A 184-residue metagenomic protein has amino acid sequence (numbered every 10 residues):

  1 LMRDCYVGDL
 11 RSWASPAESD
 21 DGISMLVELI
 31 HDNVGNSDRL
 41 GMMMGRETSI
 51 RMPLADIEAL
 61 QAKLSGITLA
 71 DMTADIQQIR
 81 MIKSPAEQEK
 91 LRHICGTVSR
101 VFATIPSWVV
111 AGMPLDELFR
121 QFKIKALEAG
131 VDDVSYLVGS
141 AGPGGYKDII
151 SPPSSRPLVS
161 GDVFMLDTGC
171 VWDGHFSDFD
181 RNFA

Functional and structural regions predicted by a protein language model:
L1-T97: A composition/biophysics-driven feature that prefers long, compositionally simple stretches
C5, G35, R100, V159 (+1 more regions): Structured loop/turn residues at beta-strand edges in well-structured enzyme cores
P53-A55, A103, S177: Short amphipathic alpha-helical segments
T73-D75, I82, M113-A184: Short catalytic-site patches enriched in acidic/histidine residues that coordinate or position cofactors/metals
C95-P106, L115, K123: Active-site pocket-lining segments that scaffold enzyme catalytic pockets across diverse folds
V110: Contiguous, non-catalytic segments that form substrate-binding/exosite surfaces or channel walls
